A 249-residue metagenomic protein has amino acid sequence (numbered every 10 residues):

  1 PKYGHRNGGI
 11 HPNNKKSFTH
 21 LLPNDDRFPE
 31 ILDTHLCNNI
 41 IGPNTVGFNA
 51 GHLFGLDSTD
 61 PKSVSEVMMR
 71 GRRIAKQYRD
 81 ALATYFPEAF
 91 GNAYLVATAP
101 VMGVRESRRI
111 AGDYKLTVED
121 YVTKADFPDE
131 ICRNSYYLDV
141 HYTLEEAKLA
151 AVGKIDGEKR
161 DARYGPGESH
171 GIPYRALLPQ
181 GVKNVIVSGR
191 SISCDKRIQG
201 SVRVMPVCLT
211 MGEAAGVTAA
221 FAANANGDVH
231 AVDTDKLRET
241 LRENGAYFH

Functional and structural regions predicted by a protein language model:
P1-F248: Flavin (FAD/FMN)-binding glycine-rich loop and adjacent Rossmann-like elements that form
